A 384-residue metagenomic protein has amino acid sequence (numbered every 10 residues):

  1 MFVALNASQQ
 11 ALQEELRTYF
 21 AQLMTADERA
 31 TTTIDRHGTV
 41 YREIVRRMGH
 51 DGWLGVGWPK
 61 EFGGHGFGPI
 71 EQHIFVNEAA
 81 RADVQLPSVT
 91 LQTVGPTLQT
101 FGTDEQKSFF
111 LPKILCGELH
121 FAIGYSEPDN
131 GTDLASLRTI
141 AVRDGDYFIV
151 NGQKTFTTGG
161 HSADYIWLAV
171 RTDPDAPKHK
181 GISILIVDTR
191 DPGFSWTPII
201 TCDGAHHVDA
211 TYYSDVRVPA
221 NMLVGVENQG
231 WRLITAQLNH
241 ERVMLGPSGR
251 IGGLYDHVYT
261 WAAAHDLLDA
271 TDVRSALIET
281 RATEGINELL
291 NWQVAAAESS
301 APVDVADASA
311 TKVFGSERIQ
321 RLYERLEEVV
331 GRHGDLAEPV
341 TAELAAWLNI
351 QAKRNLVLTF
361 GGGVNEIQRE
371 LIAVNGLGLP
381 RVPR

Functional and structural regions predicted by a protein language model:
F2, I70, I74-F75, T93 (+3 more regions): Glycine-rich phosphate/cofactor-binding loops in nucleotide/flavin-utilizing enzymes
F2-A7, A11, F194-E288, L358: Glycine-rich beta->alpha junctions and the first turn(s) of the following alpha-helix
G49-G117, G159-Y165, E284, N291 (+5 more regions): Internal helix-loop-helix
G117-Y125, A169: A short, Trp-centered hydrophobic/proline-enriched beta-strand micro-motif
T139-V142: A structural signal for short hydrophobic beta-strand segments in well-ordered beta-sheet cores
Y147, N151-T197: A short core secondary-structure module
T155-G160, C202-D203, V357-G362: Glycine-rich phosphate/pyrophosphate-binding beta-alpha loops
R274-E279, V305-V313: Short, charged, amphipathic alpha-helical segments
